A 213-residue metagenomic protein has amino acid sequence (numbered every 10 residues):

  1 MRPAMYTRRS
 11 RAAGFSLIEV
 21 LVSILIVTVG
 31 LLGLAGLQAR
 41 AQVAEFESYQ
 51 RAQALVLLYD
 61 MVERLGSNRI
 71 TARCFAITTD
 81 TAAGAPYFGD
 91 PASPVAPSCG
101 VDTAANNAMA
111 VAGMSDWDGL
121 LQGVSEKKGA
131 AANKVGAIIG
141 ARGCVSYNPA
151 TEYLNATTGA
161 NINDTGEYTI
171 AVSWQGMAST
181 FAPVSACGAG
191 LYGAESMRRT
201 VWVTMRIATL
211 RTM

Functional and structural regions predicted by a protein language model:
R2-Y59, N68: Aliphatic-rich helix starts adjacent to a transmembrane/signal segment
F46-M213: Flexible, low-complexity segments enriched in proline/glycine/serine and punctuated by aromatic residues
